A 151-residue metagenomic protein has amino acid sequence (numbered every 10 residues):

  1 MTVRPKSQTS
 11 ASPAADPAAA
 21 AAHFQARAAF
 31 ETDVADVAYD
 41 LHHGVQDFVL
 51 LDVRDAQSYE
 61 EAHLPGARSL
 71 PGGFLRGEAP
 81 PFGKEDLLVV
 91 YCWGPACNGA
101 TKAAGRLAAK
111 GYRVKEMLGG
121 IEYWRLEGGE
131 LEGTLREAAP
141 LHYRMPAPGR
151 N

Functional and structural regions predicted by a protein language model:
M1-E61, G133-N151: Flexible, polar/low-complexity N-terminal or interdomain linker segments that lie immediately upstream of folded
V34, P71, L118: Short loop/edge segments at beta-strand edges and connector loops that shape dinucleotide/nucleotide cofactor-binding
L50, A67-S69, V114-E116: Conserved beta-strand scaffold positions in the cores of enzyme catalytic domains, especially in NTP/NDP-utilizing
H63-P65, K110: Short, structured coil segments at secondary-structure junctions
R68, D86, L131-L135: Short, hinge-like loop/turn segments at secondary-structure boundaries
S69-G77: Glycine-rich, highly charged phosphate/nucleotide-binding loops
G77-R125: Catalytic cysteine-centered active loop of the rhodanese-like fold, especially the PTP/DSP P-loop
